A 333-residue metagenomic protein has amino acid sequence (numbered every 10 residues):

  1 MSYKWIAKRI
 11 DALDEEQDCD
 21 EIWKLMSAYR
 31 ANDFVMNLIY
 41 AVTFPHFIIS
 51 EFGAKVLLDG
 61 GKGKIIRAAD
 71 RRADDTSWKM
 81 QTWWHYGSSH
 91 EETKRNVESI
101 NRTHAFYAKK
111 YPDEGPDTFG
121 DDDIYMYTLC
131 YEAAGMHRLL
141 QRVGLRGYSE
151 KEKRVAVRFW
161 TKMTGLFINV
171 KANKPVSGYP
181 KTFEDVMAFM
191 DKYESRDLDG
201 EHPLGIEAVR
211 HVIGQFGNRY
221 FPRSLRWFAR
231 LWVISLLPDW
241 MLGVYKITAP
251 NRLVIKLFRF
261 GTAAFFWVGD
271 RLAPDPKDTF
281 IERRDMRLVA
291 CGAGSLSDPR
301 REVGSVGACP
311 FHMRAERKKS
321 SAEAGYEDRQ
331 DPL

Functional and structural regions predicted by a protein language model:
M1-L333: Mature, function-bearing regions of proteins
